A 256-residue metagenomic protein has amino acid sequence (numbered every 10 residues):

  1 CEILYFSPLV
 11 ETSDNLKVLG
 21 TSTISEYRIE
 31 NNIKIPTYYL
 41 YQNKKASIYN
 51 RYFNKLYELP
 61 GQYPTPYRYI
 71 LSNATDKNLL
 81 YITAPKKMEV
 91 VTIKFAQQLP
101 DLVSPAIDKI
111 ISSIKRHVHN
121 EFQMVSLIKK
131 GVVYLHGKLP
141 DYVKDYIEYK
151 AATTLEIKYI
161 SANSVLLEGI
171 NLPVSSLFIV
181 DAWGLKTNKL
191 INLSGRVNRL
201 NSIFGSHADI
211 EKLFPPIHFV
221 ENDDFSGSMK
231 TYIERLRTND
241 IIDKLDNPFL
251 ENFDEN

Functional and structural regions predicted by a protein language model:
C1, F6-V10, I82-P85, A162-V165 (+1 more regions): A short beta-strand-to-loop transition that corresponds to the Sensor-1 phosphate-sensing loop of AAA+ P-loop ATPases
C1-T37: Post-DEXD/H (motif II) to motif III coupling segment of the RecA-like Helicase ATP-binding lobe
Y5-S7, V133-L135, P215-E221: Extended hydrophobic secondary-structure segments that form protein cores and membrane-embedded regions
F6, Y81-I82, I179-D181, H218-V220: Conserved beta-strand segments of the P-loop GTPase G domain that flank and frequently precede/overlap
E11-V18, M88-V90, N171, K186-K189 (+1 more regions): Switch/connector loops and helix/strand junctions flanking conserved nucleotide-binding motifs in nucleotide-processing
I24-Y41, R51-G61, L200-N256: C-terminal helicase lobe
Y41-K45, N54-Y159, V174, A182-L190 (+2 more regions): Conserved C-terminal RecA-like helicase domain
S161-W183, P216-I217: A short beta-strand element within the Helicase C-terminal
